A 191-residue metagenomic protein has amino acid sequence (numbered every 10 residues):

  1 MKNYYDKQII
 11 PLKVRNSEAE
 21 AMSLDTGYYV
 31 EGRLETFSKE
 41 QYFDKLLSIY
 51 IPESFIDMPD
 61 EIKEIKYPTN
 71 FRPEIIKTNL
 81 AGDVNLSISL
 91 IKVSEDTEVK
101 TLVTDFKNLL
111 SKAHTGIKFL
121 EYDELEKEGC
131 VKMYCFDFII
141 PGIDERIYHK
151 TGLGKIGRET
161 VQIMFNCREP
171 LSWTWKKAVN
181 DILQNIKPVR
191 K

Functional and structural regions predicted by a protein language model:
M1-S87, K92-E126, V131, G142-R146 (+1 more regions): N-terminal targeting sequences that direct proteins away from the cytosol to non-cytosolic compartments
F136-P141: Generic short beta-strand segments
Y148-K150: Short glycine-rich loop/turn motifs
G152-K155: A short, hydrophobic, proline-anchored segment that marks a local hinge/packing element in signaling and regulatory
